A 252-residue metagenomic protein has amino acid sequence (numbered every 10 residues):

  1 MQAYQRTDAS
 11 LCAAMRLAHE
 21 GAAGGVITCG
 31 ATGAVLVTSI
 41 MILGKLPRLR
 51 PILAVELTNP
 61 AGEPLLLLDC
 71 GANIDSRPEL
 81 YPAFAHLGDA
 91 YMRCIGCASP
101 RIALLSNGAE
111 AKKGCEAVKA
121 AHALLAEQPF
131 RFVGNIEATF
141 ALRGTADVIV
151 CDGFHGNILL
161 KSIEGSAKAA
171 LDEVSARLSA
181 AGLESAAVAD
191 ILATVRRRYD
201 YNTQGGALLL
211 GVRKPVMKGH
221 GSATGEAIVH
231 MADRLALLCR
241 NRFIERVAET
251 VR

Functional and structural regions predicted by a protein language model:
M1-A23: Phosphate/nucleotide-donor binding subsite
M1-D8, K45, A141-T145: Active-site-adjacent loop and "lid" segments of alpha/beta metabolic enzymes
G24, C29-L80, F84: Glycine/threonine-rich beta-strand-loop-alpha-helix active-site module that forms ligand/phosphate-binding
A31-A34, M41, A109-E110, F154-N157: Short glycine-rich anion-binding loops that position phosphate/pyrophosphate groups of nucleotides and phosphorylated
V37-I42, E79-L80, G114-V118, L160-I163: Short acidic, glycine/serine/threonine-rich loops at helix termini
I40-L67, T145-I149, G153-R252: Glycine-rich phosphate/nucleotide-binding loop
I74-A138, D147: Glycine-rich phosphate/diphosphate-binding loop of Rossmann-like nucleotide-binding domains
